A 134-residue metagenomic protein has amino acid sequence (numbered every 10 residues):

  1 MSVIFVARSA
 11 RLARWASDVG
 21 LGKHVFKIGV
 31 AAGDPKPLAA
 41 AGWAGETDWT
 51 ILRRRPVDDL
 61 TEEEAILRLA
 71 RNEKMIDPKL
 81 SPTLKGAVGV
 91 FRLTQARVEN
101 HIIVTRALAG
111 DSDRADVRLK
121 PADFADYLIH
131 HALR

Functional and structural regions predicted by a protein language model:
M1-R134: Non-catalytic accessory segments flanking enzymatic or RNA/DNA-binding domains
